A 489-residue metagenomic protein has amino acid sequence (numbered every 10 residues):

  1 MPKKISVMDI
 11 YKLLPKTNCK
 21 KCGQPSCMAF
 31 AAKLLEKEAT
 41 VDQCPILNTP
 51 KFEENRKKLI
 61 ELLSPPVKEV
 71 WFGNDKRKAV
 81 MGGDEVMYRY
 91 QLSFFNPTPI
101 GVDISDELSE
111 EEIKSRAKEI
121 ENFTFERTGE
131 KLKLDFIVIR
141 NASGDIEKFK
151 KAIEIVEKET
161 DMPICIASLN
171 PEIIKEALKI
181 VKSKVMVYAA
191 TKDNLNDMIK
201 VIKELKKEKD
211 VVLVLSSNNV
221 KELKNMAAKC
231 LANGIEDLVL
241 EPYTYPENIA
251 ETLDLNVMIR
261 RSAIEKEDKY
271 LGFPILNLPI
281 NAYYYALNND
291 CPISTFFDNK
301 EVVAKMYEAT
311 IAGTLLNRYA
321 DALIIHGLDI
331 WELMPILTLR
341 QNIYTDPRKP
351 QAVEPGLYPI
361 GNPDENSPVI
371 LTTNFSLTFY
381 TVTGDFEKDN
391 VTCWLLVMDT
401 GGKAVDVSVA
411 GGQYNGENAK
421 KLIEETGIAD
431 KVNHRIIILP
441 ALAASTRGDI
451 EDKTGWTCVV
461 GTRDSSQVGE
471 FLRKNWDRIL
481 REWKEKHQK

Functional and structural regions predicted by a protein language model:
P2-I10, L35, T40-L47: Ferredoxin-type iron-sulfur electron-transfer modules in oxidoreductases and energy-metabolism complexes
P2-K16, F52-A117, P355-P363, R481-K489: N-terminal amphipathic alpha-helix/helix-capping segment at the start of soluble metabolic enzymes
K3, Q24-C27, K37, F52 (+2 more regions): Generic structural signal for well-ordered secondary structure
V7, Q24-M28, R56, R447 (+1 more regions): Alpha-helix initiation and N-capping motif
P15-K33, D42-I46: Local cysteine-cluster metal-coordination motifs and their immediate loop/turn environment, predominantly Fe-S cluster
E36, P99, D103-L442, G448-I450 (+2 more regions): Conserved mixed alpha/beta catalytic, RNA-binding, or beta-rich assembly cores of soluble enzyme, regulatory
I46-K51, K182: Terminal amphipathic helices with adjacent charged low-complexity linkers/tails
